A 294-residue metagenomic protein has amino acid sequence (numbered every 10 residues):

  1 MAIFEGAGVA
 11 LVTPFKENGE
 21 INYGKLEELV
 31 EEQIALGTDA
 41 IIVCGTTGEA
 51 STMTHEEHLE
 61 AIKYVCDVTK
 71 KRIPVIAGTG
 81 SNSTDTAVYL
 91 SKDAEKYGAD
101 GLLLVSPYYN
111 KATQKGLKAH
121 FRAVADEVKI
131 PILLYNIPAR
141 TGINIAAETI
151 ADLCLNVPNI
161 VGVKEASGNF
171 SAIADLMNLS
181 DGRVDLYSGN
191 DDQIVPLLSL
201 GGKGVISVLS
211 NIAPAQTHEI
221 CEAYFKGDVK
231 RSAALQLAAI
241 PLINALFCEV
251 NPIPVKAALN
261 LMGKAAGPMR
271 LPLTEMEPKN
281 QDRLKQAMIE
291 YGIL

Functional and structural regions predicted by a protein language model:
A2-V9, T13-G142, D152, L294: Active-site beta->alpha loop and helix N-cap motifs at the rims of alpha/beta catalytic domains
G6-P14, L36-T38, S199-L200, I206-L294: C-terminal alpha-helical cap/extension of soluble enzyme domains
E17, Y23, H55, A147 (+2 more regions): Alpha-helix N-capping/helix-start residues
Y23, E27-V30, A147, Q281-M288: Short, amphipathic alpha-helical "lid/cap" segments that border enzyme active or binding sites
L26, H58, I62, A87 (+7 more regions): A general structural signal for well-ordered alpha-helical segments in protein cores
S83, N190-D191, E277: Helix N-cap/beta->alpha junction signal
D126-E127, R140-F247: Catalytic alpha/beta core domains of metabolic enzymes, predominantly
N136, N159-I160, R270-L271: Glycine-rich phosphate-binding "P-loop"
